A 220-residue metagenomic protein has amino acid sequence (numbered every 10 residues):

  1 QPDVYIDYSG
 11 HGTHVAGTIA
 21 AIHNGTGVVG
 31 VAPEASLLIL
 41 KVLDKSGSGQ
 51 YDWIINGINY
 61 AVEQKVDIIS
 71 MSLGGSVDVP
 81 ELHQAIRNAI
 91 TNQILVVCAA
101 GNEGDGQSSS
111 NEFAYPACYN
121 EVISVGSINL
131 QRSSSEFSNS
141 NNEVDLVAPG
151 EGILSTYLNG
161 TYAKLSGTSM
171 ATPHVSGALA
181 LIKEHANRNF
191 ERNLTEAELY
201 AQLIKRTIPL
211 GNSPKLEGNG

Functional and structural regions predicted by a protein language model:
P2, I6, V28, G47-D52 (+3 more regions): Substrate-binding/specificity loop regions of serine endopeptidase catalytic domains, predominantly subtilases
P2-D52, D78, C118-E121, Q131-R132 (+2 more regions): Subtilisin-like serine protease catalytic core
A16-A20, L38-D44, D67, E136 (+1 more regions): Hydrolase catalytic cores
A20-N24, N59-D67, R87-N92, G101 (+4 more regions): Sec-exported extracytoplasmic/periplasmic mature domains
W53-I58: Short, acidic/polar
